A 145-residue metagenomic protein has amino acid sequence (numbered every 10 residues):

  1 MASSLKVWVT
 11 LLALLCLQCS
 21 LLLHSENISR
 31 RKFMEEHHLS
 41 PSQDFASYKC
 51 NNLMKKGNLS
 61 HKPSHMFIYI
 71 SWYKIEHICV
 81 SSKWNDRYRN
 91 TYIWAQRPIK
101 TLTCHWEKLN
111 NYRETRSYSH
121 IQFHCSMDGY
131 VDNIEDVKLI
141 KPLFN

Functional and structural regions predicted by a protein language model:
A2-L102, K108: N-terminal "domain-start" segment
E107-N145: Compact beta-sheet-dominated globular domain cores
